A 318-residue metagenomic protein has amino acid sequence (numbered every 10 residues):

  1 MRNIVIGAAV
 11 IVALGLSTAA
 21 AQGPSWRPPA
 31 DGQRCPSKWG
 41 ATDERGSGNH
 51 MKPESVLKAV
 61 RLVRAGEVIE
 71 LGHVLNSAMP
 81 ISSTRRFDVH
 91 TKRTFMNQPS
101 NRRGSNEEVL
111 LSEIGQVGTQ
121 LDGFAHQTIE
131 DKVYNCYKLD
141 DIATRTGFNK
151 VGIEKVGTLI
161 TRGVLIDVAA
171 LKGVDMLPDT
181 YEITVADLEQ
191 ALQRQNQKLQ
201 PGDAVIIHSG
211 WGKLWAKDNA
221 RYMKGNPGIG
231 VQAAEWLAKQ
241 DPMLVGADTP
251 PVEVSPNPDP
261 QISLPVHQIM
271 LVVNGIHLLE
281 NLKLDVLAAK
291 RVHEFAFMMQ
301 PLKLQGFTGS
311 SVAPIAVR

Functional and structural regions predicted by a protein language model:
M1-I4: Positively charged n-region of N-terminal signal peptides that target proteins for export
G7-S17: Bacterial N-terminal signal peptides
A21-R318: Active-/binding-site microenvironments in catalytic and ligand-binding cores
